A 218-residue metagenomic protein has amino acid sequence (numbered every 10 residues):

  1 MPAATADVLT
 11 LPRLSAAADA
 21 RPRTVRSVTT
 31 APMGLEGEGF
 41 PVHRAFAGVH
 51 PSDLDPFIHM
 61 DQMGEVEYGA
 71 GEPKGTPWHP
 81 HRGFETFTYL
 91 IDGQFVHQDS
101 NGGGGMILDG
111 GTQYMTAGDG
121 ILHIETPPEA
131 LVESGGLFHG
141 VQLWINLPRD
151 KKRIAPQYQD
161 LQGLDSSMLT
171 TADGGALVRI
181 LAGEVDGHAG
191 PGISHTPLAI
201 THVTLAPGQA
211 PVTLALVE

Functional and structural regions predicted by a protein language model:
P2-R44: Hydrophobic alpha-helical membrane-insertion signals
M33-I91, S167-T213: A short glycine-rich, His/Asp/Glu-containing loop-to-beta-strand
T88-D109, I121-I124: A short beta-strand-loop-beta hairpin characteristic of the jelly-roll/cupin
F95-H97, Q113, D119-A130, Q209-V212: Histidine-centered metal-chelating micro-motifs
Q98-T116, L205, A215-E218: Short acidic-glycine-tyrosine-enriched beta hairpin
G105, G111-Q113, H123, H139-V141 (+3 more regions): Generic beta-strand structural signal
A117-K151: Ligand-binding loop in jelly-roll beta-barrel domains
I145-V178: Long amphipathic alpha-helical segments that form oligomerization/scaffold cores
